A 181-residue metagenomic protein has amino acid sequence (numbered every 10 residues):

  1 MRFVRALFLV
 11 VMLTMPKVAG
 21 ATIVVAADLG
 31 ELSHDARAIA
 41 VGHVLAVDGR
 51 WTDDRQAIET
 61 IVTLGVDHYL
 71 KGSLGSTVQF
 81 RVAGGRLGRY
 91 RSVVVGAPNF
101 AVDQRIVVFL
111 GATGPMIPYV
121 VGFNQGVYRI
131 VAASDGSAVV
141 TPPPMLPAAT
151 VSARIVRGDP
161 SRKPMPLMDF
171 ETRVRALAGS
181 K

Functional and structural regions predicted by a protein language model:
F3, F8-K181: Transition segments tied to proteolytic processing and entry into folded domains
